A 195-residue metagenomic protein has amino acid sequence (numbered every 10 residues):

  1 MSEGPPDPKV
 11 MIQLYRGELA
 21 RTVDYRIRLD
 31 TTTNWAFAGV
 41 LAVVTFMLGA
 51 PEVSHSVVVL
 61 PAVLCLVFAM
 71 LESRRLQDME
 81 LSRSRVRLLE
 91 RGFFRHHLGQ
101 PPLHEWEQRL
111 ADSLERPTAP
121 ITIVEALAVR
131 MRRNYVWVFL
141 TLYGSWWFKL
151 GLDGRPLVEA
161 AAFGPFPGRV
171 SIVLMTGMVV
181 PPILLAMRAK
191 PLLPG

Functional and structural regions predicted by a protein language model:
M1-G49, P182-G195: Cytosolic-side membrane-entry/anchor segment at the start of a transmembrane helix
M11-R21, R95-A128: Short membrane-interface loop/juxtamembrane segments of multi-pass integral membrane proteins
N34-L48, A62, V136-W147: Hydrophobic alpha-helical transmembrane segments of multi-pass integral membrane proteins
L48-S56: Transmembrane helix interruption/hinge and helix-loop junction motifs
V57-C65: Hydrophobic core segments of alpha-helical transmembrane domains in multi-pass membrane proteins
L64-E115, I183-G195: Inner-leaflet juxtamembrane helices
T118-G195: A hydrophobic membrane-anchoring alpha-helix module
